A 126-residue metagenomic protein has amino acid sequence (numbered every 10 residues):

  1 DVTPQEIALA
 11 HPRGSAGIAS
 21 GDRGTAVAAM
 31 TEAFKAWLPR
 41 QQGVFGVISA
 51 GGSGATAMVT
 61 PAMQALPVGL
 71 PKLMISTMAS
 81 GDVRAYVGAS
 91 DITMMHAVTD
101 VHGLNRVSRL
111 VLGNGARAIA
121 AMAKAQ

Functional and structural regions predicted by a protein language model:
D1, G52-S53, T77-S80, T99-D100: Short, ordered loop/turn segments at secondary-structure junctions
V2-G43: Phosphate/nucleotide-donor binding subsite
P4, S15-G17, K72-M74, I92-M94: Conserved beta-strand scaffold positions in the cores of enzyme catalytic domains, especially in NTP/NDP-utilizing
H11, L38-Q42, M63-P67, T99 (+1 more regions): Structural signal for hydrophobic packing residues in well-ordered secondary-structure cores of soluble enzyme domains
S49-M58: Gly/Ser/Thr-rich loops at beta-strand to alpha-helix junctions that form or flank small-molecule/cofactor-binding
M58-V87, H96: Short, acidic/small-residue loops that bind anionic groups at enzyme active sites
V83-Q126: Cap/lid and interdomain-hinge subdomains that line or gate substrate/regulatory clefts in soluble alpha/beta enzymes
